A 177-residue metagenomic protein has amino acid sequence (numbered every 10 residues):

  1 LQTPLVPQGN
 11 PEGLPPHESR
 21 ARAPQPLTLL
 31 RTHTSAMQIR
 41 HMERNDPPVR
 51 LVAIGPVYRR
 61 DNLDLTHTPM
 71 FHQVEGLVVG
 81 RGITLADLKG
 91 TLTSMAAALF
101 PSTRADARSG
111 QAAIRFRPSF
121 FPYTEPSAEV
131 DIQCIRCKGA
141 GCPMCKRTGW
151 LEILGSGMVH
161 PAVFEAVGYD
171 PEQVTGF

Functional and structural regions predicted by a protein language model:
L1-F177: TRNA-recognition modules of translation machinery and tRNA-sensing kinases, especially anticodon-binding
